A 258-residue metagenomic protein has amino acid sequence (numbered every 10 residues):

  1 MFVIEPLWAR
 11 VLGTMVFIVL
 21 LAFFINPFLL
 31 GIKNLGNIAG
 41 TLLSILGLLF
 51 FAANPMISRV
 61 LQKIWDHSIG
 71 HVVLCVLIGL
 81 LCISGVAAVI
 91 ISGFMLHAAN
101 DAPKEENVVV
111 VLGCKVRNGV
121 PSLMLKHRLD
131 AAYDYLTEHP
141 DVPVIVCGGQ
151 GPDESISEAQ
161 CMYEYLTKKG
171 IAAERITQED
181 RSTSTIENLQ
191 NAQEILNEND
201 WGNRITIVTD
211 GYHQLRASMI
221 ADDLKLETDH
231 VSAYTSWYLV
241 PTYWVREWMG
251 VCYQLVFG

Functional and structural regions predicted by a protein language model:
M1, V60-G70: Membrane-interfacial, low-structure loops and terminal tails that flank and connect transmembrane helices in multi-pass
I4-L61: Membrane-embedded alpha-helical segments of integral membrane proteins
L20-F23, G47-F50, S84-I91, M95 (+1 more regions): Helical transmembrane-bundle signal
L30, I57, M95-A102, G258: Perimembrane helix-loop junctions in membrane proteins
P55-I64, L81-V86: Long, mid-chain structured domain cores
S68-G93: Internal/C-terminal transmembrane anchor helices
V89-R246: A structural signal for short, hydrophobic/glycine-enriched beta-strand patches
V240-G258: A transmembrane-helix-recognition feature enriched in membrane-embedded lipid enzymes and envelope glyco-/phospholipid
